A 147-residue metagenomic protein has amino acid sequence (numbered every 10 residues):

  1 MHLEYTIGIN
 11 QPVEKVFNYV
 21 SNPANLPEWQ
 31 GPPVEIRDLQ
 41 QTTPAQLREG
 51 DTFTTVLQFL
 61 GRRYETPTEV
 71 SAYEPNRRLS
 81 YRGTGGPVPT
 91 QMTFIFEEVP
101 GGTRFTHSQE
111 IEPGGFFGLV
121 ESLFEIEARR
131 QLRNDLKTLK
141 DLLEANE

Functional and structural regions predicted by a protein language model:
M1-P44, E147: Hydrophobic ligand-binding cavity/cleft-lining segments
H2-E4, R63-P67, V88-T93: Short, surface-exposed coil-to-beta transition loops
T6-N10, V56, E69, I95 (+1 more regions): Generic structural detector for well-ordered beta-strands
N10, Y73-P75, V99-G101: Structural motif
V16, V70, F105-H107, L139: Hydrophobic packing within well-folded, soluble alpha/beta domains
V20, Q30, G83, V120 (+1 more regions): Short, flexible helix/strand-to-coil boundary loops that buttress conserved ligand/catalytic motifs in alpha/beta
D38-G85, N134-E147: Glycine-rich portal/gate segments that line the openings of hydrophobic small-molecule binding cavities
R82-N134: Beta-strand/loop substructures that line and gate deep hydrophobic ligand-binding cavities in soluble
